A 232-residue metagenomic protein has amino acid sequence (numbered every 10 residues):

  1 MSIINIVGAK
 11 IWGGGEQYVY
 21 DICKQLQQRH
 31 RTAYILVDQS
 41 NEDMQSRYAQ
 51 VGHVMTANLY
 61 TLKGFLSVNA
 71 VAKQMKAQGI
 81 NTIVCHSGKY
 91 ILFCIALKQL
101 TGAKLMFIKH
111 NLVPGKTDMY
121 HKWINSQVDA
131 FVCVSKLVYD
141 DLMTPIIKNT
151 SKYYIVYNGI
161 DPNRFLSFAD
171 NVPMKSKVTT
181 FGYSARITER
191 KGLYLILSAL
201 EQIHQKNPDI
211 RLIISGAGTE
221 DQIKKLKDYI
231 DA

Functional and structural regions predicted by a protein language model:
I4, P173-K191, L197-L200, I213: Conserved donor-binding/catalytic core segment of Leloir-type glycosyltransferases
N5-F65, K152-Y153, G218-E220: N-terminal strand-loop element at the rim of the active site of nucleotide-sugar-dependent glycosyltransferases
G8-I11, S184-E189, I203, A217-E220: Short donor-sugar binding/catalytic loops of nucleotide-sugar-dependent glycosyltransferases, especially enzymes
I35-E42, I160, S184, R211-K224: Glycosyltransferase donor-sugar binding loop
C85-I91: Short His-centered aromatic/hydrophobic patch
Q99, K104-K136, I147-K148: A conserved, positively charged/aromatic
D140-T144, Y157-K177: Acidic anion/phosphate-binding donor-loop and adjacent secondary structure in glycosyltransferase catalytic cores
K224-A232: Nucleotide-activated donor-binding/catalytic signature segment of Leloir-type glycosyltransferases, i.e., the conserved
